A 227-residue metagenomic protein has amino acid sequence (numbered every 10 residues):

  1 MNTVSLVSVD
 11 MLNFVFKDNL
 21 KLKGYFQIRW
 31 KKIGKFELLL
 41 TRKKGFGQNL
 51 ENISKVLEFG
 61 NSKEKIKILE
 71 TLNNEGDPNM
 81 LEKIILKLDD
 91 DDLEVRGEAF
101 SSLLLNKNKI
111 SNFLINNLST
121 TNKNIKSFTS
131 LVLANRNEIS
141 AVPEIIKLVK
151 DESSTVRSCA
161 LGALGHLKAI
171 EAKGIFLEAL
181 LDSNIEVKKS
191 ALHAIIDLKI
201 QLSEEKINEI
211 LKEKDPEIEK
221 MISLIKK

Functional and structural regions predicted by a protein language model:
T3, L20-G45, K55-V56, S62-D77 (+10 more regions): Structural detector for internal amphipathic alpha-helices that build alpha-solenoid repeat scaffolds
S5-S8: Serine residues within intrinsically disordered or low-complexity segments
L12-F16, I28: N-terminal, intrinsically disordered low-complexity tails/presequences enriched in Lys/Ser/Pro and small residues
N49-L50, L81, S111, V142 (+2 more regions): Core helices of alpha-solenoid repeat scaffolds
G60-N61, D91-D92, T121-N122, E152-S153 (+2 more regions): Short inter-helical turns and helix N-cap capping residues of alpha-solenoid HEAT/ARM repeat scaffolds
S183-I185, I200, K206-P216: TPR/TPR-like (Sel1-like) alpha-helical repeat modules
